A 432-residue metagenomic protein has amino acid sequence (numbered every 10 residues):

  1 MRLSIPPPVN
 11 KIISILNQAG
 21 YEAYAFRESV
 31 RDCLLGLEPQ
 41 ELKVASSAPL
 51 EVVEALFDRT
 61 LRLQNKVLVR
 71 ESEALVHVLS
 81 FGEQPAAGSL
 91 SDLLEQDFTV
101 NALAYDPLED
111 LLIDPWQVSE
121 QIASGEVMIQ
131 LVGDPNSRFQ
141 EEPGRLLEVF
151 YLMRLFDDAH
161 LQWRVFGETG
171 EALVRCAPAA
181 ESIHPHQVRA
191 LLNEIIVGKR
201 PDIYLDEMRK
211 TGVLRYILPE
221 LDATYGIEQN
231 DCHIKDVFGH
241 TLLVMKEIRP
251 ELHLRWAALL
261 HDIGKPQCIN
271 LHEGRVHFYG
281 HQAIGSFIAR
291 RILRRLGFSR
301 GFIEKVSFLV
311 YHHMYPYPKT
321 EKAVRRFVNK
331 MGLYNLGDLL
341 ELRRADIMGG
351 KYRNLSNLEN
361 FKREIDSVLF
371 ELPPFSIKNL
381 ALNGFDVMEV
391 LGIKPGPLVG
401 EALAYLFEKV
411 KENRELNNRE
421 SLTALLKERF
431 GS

Functional and structural regions predicted by a protein language model:
M1-S432: Catalytic cores of the polymerase beta-like nucleotidyltransferase superfamily and closely associated nucleotide
